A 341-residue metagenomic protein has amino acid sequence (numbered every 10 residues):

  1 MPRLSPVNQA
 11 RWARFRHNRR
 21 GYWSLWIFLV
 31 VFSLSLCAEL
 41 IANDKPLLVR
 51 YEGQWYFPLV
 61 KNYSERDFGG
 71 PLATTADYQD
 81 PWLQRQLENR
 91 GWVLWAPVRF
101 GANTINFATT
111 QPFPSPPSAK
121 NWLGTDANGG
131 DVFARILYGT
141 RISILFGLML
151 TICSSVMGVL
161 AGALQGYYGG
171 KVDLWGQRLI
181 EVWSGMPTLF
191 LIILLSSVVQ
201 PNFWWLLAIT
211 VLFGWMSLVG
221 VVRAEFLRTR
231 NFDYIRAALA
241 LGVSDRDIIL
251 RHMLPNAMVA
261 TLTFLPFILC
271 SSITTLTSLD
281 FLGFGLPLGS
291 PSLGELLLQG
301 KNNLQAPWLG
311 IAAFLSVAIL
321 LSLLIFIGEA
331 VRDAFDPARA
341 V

Functional and structural regions predicted by a protein language model:
M1-S155, V159, A163-L164, G289 (+4 more regions): Gly/Trp-centered helix-boundary motif
T125-V341: Alpha-helical transmembrane segments of integral membrane proteins, especially multi-pass inner/plasma-membrane
